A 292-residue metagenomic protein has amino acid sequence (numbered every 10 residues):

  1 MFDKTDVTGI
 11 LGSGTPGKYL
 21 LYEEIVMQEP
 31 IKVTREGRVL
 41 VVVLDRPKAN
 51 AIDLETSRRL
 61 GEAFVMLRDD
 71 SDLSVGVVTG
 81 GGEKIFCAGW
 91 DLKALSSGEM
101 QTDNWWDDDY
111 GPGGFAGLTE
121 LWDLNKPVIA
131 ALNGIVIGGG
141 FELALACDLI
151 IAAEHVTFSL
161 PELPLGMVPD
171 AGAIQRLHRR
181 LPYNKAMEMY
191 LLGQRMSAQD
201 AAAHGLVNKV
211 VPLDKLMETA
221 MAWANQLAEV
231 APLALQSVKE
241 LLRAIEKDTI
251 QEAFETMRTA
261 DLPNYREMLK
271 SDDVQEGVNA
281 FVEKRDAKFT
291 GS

Functional and structural regions predicted by a protein language model:
I10, G14-T79, E83: Conserved CoA-thioester-binding segment of acyl-CoA-metabolizing enzymes
V42, L60, V78, D91 (+5 more regions): Terminal peptide-recognition signature
S57-V65, D69, L92-N133, L165 (+3 more regions): An acidic, glycine-rich surface segment that forms the CoA-thioester-binding/catalytic face of crotonase-fold enzymes
M66, I151-V156, V207-E255, F289-S292: C-terminal long alpha-helix characteristic of the crotonase
A88-W90, L132, L177, K185-Q194: Short helix- or helix-capping micro-motifs that position conserved polar/aromatic residues at function-defining sites
G117-L165: Glycine-rich beta-to-alpha active-site loop
G139-I150, E154-H155, A173, A198-D200 (+2 more regions): Active-site-proximal glycine-rich helix-loop-beta segment
L149, E188, L192-Q194, K209 (+1 more regions): Well-ordered beta-strand positions
